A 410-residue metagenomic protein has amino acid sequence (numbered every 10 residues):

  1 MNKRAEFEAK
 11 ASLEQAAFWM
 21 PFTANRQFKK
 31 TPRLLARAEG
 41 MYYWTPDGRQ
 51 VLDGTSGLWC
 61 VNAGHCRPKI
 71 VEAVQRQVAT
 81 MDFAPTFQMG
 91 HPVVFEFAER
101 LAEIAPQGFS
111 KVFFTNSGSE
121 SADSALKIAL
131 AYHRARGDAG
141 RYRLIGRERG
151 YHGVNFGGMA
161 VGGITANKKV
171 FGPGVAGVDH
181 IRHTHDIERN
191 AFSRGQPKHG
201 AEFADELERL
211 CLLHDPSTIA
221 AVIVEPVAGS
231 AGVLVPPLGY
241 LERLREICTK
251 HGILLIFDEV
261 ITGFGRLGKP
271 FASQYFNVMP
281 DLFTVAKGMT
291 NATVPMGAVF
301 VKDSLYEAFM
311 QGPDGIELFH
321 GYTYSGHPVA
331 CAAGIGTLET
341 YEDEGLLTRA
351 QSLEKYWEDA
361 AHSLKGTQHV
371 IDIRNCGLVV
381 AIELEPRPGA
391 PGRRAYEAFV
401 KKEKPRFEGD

Functional and structural regions predicted by a protein language model:
N2-G392, D410: Conserved N-terminal phosphate-binding loop of PLP-dependent enzymes in the Aspartate aminotransferase
A390-D410: C-terminal alpha-helix plus adjacent terminal tail
